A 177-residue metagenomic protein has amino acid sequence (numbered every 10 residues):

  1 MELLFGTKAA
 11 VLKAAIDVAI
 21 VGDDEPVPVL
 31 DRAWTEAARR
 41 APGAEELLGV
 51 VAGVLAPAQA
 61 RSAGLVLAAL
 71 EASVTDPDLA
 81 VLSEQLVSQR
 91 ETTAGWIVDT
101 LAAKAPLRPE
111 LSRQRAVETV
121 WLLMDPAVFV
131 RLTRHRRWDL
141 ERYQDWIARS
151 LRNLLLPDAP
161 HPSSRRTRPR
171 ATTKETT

Functional and structural regions predicted by a protein language model:
M1-F5: Short hydrophobic/aromatic patch on the recognition helix
G6-A10, A60, V74, S88 (+1 more regions): Residues in soluble alpha-helical coiled-coils and helical-bundle/repeat scaffolds
K8-A10, A14-D17, V21-A60, V117: Hydrophobic alpha-helical connector segments
A9, I20, V74, E91 (+3 more regions): Short alpha-helix boundary/capping elements
A14-A15, A72, H135: Residue-level signal for well-ordered alpha-helical positions
V50-L70, P77-K104, Q114-E118, N153: Amphipathic alpha-helical packing segments from all-alpha helical-bundle domains
A102-S150, D158-R166, T177: Hydrophobic/aromatic-rich alpha-helical bundle segments in the mid-to-C-terminal region
T172-T176: Short intrinsically disordered terminal tails
